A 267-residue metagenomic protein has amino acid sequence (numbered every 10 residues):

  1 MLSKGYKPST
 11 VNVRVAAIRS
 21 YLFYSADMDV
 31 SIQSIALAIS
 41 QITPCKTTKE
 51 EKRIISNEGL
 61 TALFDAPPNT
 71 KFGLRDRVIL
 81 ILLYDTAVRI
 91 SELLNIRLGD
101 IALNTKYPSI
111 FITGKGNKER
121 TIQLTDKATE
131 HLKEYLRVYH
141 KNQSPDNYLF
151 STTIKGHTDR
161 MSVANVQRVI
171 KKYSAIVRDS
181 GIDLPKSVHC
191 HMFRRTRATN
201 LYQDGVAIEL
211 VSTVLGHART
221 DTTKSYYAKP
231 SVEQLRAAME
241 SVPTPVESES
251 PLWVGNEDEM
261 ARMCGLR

Functional and structural regions predicted by a protein language model:
M1-R267: Conserved catalytic core of the tyrosine transesterase superfamily
